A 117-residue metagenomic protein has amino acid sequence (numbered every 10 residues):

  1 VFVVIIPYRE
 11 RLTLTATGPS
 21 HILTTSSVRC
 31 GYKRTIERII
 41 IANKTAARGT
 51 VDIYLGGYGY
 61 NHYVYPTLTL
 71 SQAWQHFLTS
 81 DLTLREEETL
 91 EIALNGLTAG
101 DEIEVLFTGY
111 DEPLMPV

Functional and structural regions predicted by a protein language model:
V1-R34, R38, K44, N95-V117: C-terminal interaction-tip segments
E10-T13, H62-L70: Solvent-exposed serine/threonine-rich low-complexity stretches and specific carbohydrate-binding patches
L14-H21, T69-Q75, E87: Solvent-exposed, conformationally flexible loop/turn segments
L23-S26, W74-D81: Exposed aromatic-hydrophobic patches
V28, L68-L70, L84, L97: Hydrophobic beta-strand core residues of beta-sandwich domains
A46-Y63: Short, surface-exposed beta-strand/strand-loop-strand elements in extracellular ectodomains
Y60-V64, L114-V117: Short aromatic-acidic-glycine turn motif
D81-T98: Noncatalytic modules at the cell exterior or secretory-pathway interfaces, chiefly beta-strand-rich lectin/adhesion
